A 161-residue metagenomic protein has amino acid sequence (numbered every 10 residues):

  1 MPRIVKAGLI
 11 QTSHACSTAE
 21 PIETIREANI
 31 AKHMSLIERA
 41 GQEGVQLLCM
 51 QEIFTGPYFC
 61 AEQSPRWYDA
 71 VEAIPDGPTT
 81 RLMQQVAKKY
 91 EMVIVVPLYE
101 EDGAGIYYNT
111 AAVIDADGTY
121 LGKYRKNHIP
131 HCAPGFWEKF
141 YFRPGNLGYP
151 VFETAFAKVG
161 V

Functional and structural regions predicted by a protein language model:
P2-A7: Extreme N-terminal starter segment of soluble prokaryotic enzymes
G8-S13, M34-L36: Short, Lys/Arg-rich amphipathic segments at extreme N-termini
Q11-S13, Q51, R125: Residue-level recognition of beta-strand->loop/alpha-helix junctions
S13-E27, W137-E138: Acidic/histidine-rich helix-loop elements that form or flank divalent-metal/phosphate-binding sites at the catalytic
A15-T18, G56-A61, A133: Short acidic/His/Gly/Ser-rich catalytic and metal-binding motifs that mark active-site loops of diverse hydrolases
I22-D117, K123: Cys-nucleophile CN-hydrolase/nitrilase-fold catalytic domain and related Cys-dependent amidase chemistry that acts on
E72, D102-V161: Active-site catalytic loop in hydrolytic enzyme cores
